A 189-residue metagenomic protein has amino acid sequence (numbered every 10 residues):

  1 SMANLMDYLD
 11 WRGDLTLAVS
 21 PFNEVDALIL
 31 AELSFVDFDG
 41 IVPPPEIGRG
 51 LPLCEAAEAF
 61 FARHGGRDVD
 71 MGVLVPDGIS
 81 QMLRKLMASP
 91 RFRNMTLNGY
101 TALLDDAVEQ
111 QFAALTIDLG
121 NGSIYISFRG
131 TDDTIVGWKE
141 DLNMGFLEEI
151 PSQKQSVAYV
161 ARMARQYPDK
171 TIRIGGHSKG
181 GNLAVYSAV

Functional and structural regions predicted by a protein language model:
S1-G175, N182-V189: Non-catalytic, mobile gating and regulatory segments of ester bond hydrolases
